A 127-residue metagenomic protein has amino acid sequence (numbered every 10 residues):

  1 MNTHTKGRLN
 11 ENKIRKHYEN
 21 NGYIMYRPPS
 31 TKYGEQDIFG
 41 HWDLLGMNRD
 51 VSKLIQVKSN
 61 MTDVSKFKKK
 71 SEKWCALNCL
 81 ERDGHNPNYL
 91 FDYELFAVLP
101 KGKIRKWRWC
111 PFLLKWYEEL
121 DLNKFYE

Functional and structural regions predicted by a protein language model:
M1-K32: Acidic-basic catalytic patches of nuclease active cores, encompassing PD-(D/E)XK and other metal-cofactor nuclease
T5, G84-E127: Domain-level recognition of nuclease-like catalytic cores that cleave nucleotide substrates
Y18, L44-M61: Conserved catalytic cores of phosphodiester-cleaving nucleases, focusing on short active-site segments
Y26, I55, E94-F96: Hydrophobic/aromatic beta-strand patches that form the interior of the parallel beta-sheet core in alpha/beta enzyme
Y26-R49: Active-site metal-binding core of divalent-cation-utilizing nuclease and nuclease-like domains
S30-G34, Q56-K68: Short beta-strand-loop-alpha-helix junction that forms the active-site gateway of nucleic-acid-processing nucleases
F39-H41, D50-L54, N88-F91: Short connector loops at helix/strand junctions that flank enzyme active sites, especially segments positioning acidic
T62-D83: Mg2+/Mn2+-dependent nuclease catalytic core
